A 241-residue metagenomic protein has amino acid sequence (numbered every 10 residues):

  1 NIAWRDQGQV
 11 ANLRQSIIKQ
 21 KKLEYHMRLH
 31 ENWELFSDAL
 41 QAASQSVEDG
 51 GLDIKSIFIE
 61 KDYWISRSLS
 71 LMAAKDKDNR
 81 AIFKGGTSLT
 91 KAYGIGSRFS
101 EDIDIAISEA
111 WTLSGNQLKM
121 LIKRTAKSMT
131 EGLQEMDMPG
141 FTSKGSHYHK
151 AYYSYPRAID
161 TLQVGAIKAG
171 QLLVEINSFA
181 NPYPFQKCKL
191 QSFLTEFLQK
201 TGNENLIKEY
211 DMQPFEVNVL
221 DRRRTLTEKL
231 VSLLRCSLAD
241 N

Functional and structural regions predicted by a protein language model:
W4-D6, V10-R67, N116: N-terminal regions immediately upstream of nucleotidyltransferase
L13, Q20-H26, L52, S66-S70 (+2 more regions): Catalytic cores of NTP-dependent nucleotidyl/adenyl transfer enzymes across multiple folds
L29-Q45, I95-A106, K200-G202: Short, compositionally biased low-complexity segments
S44-V47, I107-W111, L234: Short, histidine-centered active-site or binding-site loop motifs used for metal coordination, general acid-base
S68-K77, R124-G132: Generic non-transmembrane alpha-helical segments
A73-I103, I107-E109: Active-site nucleotide-donor binding segment shared across nucleotidyl transfer reactions
A92-G96, G115-M120, F185-K187: Short, conserved acidic/polar surface loops in the N-terminal third of protein domains
I107-K144: Metal-dependent nucleotidyltransferase catalytic core
